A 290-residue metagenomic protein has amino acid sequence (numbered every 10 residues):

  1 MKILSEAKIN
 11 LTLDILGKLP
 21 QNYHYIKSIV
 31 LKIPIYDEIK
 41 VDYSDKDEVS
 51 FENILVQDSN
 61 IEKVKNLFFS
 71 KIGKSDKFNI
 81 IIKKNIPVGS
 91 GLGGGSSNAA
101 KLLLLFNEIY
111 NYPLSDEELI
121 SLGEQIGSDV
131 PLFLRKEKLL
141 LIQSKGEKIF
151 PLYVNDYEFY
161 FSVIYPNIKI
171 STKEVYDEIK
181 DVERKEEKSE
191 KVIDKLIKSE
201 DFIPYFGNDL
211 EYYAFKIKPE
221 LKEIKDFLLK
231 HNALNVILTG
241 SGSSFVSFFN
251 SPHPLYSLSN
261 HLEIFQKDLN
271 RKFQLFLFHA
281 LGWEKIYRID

Functional and structural regions predicted by a protein language model:
M1-S90, N107-E117, V154-D156, Y165: ATP-binding N-lobe of GHMP and related small-molecule kinases
K2, E38, L139-L141, F161-V163 (+1 more regions): Conserved hydrophobic/aromatic beta-strand scaffold that supports enzyme active sites
V30-I33, G123, L228, L269: Hydrophobic C-terminal alpha-helix "anchor/cap" residues
L31-K32, E124-Q125, L132-L134, L152-Y157 (+1 more regions): Solvent-exposed alpha-helices and their adjacent loops that cap or buttress functional pockets in soluble metabolic
D47-V49, V56, R135, L141-N235 (+2 more regions): Conserved, helical-rich catalytic subdomain that frames metal- and/or nucleotide-binding sites in enzyme alpha/beta
I81-Y110, S128, N235-F249: Glycine/serine-rich anion-binding loops at beta->alpha junctions that coordinate negatively charged ligand groups
L103-S144: Contiguous, small/hydrophobic- and glycine-enriched helical/loop subdomains that border and often "cap" functional
